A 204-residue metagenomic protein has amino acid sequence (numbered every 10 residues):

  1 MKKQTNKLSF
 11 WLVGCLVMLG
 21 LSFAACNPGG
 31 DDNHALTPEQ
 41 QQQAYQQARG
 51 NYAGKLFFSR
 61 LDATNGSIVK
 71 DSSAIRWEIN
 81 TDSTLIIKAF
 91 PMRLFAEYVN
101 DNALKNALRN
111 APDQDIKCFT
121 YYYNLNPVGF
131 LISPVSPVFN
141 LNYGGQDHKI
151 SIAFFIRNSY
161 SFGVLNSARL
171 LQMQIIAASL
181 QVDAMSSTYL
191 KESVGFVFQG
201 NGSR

Functional and structural regions predicted by a protein language model:
M1-F10, L16-R49, R204: Bacterial Sec-dependent N-terminal signal peptides
L36-R204: First exposed extracellular module after export/assembly in secreted or surface-exposed proteins
